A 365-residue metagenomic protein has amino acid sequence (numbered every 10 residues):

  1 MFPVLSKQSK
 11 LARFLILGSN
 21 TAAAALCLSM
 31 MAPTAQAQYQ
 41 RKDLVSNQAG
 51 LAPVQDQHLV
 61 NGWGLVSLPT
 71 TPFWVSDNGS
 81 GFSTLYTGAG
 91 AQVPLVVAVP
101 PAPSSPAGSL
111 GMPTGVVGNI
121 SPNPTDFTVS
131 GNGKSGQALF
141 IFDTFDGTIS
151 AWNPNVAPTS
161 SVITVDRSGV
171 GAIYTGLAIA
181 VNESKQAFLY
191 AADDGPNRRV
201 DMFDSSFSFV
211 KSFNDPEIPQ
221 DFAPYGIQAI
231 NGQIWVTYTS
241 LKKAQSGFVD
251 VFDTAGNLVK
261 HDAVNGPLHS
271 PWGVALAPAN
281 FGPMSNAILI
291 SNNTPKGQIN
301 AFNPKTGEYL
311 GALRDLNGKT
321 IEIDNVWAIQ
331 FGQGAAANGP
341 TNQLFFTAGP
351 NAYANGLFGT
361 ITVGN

Functional and structural regions predicted by a protein language model:
M1-F14: N-terminal secretory signal peptides that target proteins for export/translocation
S19-T34: C-terminal segment of classical bacterial N-terminal signal peptides
A35-N365: Sequence/structural signature of beta-propeller domains
